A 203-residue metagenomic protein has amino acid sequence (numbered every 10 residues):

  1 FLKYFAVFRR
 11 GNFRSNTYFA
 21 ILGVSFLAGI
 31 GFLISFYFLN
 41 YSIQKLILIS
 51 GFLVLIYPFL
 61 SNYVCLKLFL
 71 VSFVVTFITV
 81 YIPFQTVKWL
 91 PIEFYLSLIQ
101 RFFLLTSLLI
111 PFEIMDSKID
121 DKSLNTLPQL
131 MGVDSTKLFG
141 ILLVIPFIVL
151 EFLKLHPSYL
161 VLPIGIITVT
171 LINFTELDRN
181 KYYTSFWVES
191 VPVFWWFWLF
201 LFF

Functional and structural regions predicted by a protein language model:
F1-G23, F102-V144: Solvent-exposed interhelical
F1-R9, L53-K67, E113-I114, K118-K122 (+1 more regions): C-terminal ends of transmembrane helices
R10, V161-F203: Extended hydrophobic alpha-helices typical of membrane-associated regions
N12-T86, L171-F174: Intramembrane alpha-helical segments
G31-K45, T79-I99, V149-S158, F200-F203: Helix-coil boundary and interhelical linker segments in multi-pass alpha-helical membrane proteins
N40-L48, V64-F69, I92-L96, H156-P163 (+1 more regions): Short, aromatic-rich membrane-interface segments at the entry and exit of alpha-helical transmembrane domains
L46-F52, L90-P111: Membrane-embedded alpha-helical segments that form the functional core of polytopic membrane enzymes, especially those
S123-L171: Glycine/small-residue-rich hydrophobic helix-like segments
